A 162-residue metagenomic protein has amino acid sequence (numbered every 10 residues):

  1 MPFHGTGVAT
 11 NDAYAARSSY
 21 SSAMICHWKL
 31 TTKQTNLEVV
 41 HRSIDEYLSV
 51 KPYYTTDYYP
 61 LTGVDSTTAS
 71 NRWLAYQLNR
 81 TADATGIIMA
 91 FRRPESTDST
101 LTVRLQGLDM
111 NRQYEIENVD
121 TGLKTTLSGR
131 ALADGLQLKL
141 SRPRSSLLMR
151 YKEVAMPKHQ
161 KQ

Functional and structural regions predicted by a protein language model:
M1-L123: Active-site-proximal substrate-binding groove within the catalytic cores of carbohydrate-active enzymes
L127-Q162: C-terminal beta-strand-rich structural cap/linker in extracellular carbohydrate-active enzymes
